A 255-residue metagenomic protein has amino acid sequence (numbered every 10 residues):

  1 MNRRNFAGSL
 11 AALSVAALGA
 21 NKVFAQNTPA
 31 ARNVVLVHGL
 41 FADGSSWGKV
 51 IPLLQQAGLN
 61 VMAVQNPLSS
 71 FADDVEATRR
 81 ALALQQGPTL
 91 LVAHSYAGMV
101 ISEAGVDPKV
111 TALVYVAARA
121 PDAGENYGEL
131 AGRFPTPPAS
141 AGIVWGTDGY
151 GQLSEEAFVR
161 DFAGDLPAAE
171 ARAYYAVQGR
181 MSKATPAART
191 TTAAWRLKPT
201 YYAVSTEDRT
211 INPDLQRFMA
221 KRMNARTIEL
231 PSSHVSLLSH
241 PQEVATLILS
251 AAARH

Functional and structural regions predicted by a protein language model:
N5-A25: N-terminal export signals
A31-F71: Conserved HGGG/HGGXW glycine-rich cap/lid loop of the alpha/beta-hydrolase fold
D73-P88: Conserved acidic catalytic loop of the alpha/beta-hydrolase fold
V92-A93, A97, I101: Gly/Ala-rich beta-loop-alpha elbow adjacent to hydrolase catalytic centers
K109-V110, V114-T147, E155: Flexible "cap/lid" loop of the alpha/beta hydrolase fold
G149-A194: Conserved alpha/beta-hydrolase catalytic His-Asp/Glu region
S182-M223, I228-S232, L237: Conserved serine/cysteine hydrolase catalytic core
L238-S250: Post-His helix in hydrolase/transferase enzymes
